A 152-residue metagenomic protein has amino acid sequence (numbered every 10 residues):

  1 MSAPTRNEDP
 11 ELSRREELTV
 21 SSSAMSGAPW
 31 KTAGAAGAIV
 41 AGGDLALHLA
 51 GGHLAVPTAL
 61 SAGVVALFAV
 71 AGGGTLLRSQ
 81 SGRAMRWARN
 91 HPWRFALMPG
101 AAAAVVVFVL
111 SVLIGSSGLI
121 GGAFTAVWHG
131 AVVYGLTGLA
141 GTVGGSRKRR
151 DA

Functional and structural regions predicted by a protein language model:
S2-A152: Juxtamembrane/disordered regions of integral membrane proteins
